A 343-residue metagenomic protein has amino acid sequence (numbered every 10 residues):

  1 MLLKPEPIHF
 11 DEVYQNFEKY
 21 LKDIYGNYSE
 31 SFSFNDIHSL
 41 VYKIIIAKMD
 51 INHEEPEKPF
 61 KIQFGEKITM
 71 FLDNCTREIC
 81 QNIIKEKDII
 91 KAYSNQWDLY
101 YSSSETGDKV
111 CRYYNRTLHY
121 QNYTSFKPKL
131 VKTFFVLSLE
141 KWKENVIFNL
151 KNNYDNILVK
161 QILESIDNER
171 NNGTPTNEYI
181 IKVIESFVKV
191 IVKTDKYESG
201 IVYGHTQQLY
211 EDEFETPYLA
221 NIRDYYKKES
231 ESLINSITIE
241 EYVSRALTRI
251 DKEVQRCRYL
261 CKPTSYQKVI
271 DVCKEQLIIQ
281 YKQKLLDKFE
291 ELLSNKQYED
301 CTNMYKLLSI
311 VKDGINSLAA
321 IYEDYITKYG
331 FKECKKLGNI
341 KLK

Functional and structural regions predicted by a protein language model:
M1-K343: Eukaryotic scaffold/interaction segments
